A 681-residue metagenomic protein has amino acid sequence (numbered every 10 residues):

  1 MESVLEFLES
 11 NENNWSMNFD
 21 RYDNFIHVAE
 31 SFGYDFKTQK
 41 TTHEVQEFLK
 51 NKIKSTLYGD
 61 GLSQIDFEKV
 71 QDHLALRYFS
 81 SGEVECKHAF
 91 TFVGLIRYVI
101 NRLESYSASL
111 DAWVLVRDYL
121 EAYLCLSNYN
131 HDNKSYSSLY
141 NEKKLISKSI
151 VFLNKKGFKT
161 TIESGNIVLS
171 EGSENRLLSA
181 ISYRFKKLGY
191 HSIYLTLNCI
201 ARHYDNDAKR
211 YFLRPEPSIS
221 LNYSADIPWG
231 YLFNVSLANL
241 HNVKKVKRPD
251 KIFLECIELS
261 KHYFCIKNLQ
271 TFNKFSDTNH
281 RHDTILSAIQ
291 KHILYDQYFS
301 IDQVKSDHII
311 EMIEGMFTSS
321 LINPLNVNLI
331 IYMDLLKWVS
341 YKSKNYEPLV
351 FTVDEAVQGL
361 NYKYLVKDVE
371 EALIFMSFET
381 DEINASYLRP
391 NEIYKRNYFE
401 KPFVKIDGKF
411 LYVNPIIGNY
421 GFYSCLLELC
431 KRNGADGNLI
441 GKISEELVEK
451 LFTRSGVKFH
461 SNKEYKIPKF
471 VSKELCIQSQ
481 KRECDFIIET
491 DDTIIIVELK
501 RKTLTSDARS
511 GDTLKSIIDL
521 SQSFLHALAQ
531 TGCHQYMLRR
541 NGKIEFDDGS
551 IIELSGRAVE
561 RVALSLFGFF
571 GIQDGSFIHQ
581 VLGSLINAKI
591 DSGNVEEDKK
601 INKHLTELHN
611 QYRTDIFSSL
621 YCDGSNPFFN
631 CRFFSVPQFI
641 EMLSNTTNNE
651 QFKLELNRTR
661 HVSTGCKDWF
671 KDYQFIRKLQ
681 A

Functional and structural regions predicted by a protein language model:
M1-K458, C476-S479, R540-V562, L566-A681: Acidic, metal-dependent phosphodiester-chemistry machinery of nucleic-acid enzymes
S455-K466, S479, S506, Q522 (+1 more regions): Contiguous, function-dense segments enriched for cysteine-driven chemistry and partner/ligand-binding capacity
H460-S461, I496-E498, V562-A563: A structural signal for short, well-ordered beta-strand segments and their strand-loop junctions that often border
N462-C484, I488-T490: Active-site metal-binding core of divalent-cation-utilizing nuclease and nuclease-like domains
P468-V471, T503-S506, F569-I572: Flexible loop/turn segments at secondary-structure boundaries
Q480, I488-I496, K500-S506: Active-site beta-strand-loop-beta-strand hairpin of nuclease catalytic cores that positions key catalytic residues
C484, I495, V559: Residue-level detector of short, conserved catalytic/binding motifs and their immediate flanks
R501-R557, V562: Catalytic cores of nucleic-acid endonucleases
